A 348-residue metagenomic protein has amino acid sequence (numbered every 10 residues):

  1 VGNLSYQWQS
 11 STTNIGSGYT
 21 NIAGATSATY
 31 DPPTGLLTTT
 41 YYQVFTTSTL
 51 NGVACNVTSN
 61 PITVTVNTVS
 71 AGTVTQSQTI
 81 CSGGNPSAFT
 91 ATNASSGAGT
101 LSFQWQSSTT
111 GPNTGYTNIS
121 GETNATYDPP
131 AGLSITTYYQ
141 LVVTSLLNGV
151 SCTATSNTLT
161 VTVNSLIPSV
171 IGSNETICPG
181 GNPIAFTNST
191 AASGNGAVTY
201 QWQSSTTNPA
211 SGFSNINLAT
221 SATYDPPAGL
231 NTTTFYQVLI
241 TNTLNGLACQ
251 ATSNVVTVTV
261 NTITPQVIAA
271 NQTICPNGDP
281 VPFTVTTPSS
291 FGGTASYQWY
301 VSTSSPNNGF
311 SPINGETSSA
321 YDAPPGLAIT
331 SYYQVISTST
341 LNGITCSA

Functional and structural regions predicted by a protein language model:
V1-Q9, S95-S107, A191-S204, P288-V301: Solvent-exposed loop segments of extracellular immunoglobulin-like
Q7-Q9, Y41-T47, Q104, Y138-T144 (+3 more regions): Extracellular recognition modules
S11-T34, S108-A131, S205-A228, V301-P325: Surface-exposed, flexible coil segments in extracellular/virion-facing regions
T47-C55, T144-C152, T241-C249, T338-C346: Short, solvent-exposed loop/turn segments at the edges of extracellular beta-sandwich modules
I62-T68, L159-S165, V256-T262: Interdomain boundary/hinge segments at the C-termini of tandem beta-sandwich modules
T68-Q76, S165-N174, T262-N271: Proline-enriched interdomain boundary motifs that mark the N-terminal boundary and often initiate the first structured
Q78-N85, E175-N182, Q272-D279: Short, solvent-exposed loop/linker segments at the N-terminal edge of repeated beta-sheet extracellular domains
N85-N93, N182-A191, D279-P288: A short beta-strand segment in extracellular, disulfide-stabilized domains
